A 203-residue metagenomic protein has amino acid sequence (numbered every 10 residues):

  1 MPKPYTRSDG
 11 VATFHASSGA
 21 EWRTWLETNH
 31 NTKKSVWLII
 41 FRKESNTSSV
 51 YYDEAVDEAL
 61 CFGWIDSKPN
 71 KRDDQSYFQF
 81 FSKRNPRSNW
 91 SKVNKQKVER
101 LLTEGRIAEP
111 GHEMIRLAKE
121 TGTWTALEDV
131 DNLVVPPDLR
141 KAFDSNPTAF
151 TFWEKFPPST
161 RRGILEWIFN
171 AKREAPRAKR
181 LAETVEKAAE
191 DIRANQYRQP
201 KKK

Functional and structural regions predicted by a protein language model:
M1-K203: Charge-dense, helix-prone N-terminal extensions
